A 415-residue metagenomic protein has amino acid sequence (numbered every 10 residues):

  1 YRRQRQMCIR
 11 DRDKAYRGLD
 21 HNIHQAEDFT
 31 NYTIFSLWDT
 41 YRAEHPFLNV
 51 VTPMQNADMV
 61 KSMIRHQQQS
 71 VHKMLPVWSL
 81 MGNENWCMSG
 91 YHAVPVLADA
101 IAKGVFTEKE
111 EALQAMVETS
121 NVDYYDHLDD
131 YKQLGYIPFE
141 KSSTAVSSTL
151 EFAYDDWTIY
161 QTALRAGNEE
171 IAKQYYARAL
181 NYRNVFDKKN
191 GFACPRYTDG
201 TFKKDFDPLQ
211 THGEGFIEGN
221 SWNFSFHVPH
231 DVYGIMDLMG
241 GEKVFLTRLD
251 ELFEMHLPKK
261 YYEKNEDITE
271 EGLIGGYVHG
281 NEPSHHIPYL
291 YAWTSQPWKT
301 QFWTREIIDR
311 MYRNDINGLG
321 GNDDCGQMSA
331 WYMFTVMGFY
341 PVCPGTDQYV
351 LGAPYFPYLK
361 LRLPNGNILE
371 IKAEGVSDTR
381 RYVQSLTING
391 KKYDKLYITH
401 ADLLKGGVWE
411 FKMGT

Functional and structural regions predicted by a protein language model:
Y1-I9: Single conserved hydrophobic/aromatic residue that forms the stacking wall/gate of nucleotide- or nucleobase-binding
I9, L363-P364, I388: Structural motif
K14-L19, R42-V51, Q55-I64, W157-T162: Glycine-rich phosphate-binding loop of nucleotide-binding enzymes
A15-H24, Q55-Y131, N190-Y197: Helix-terminus loop motifs that line ligand-binding clefts
T30, I34-R42, V50, V94 (+3 more regions): Active-site core of glycosidic bond-cleaving carbohydrate-active enzymes
R42-H45, L80-E84, L369-K372, K395-L396: Short alpha-helical segments and helix-capping/turn motifs at coil-helix boundaries
A100, V336, P364, E374 (+1 more regions): Structured loops at beta-to-helix junctions and adjacent beta-edge loops in soluble globular domains
G375-T415: C-terminal beta-sandwich/jelly-roll accessory domains of carbohydrate-active enzymes
